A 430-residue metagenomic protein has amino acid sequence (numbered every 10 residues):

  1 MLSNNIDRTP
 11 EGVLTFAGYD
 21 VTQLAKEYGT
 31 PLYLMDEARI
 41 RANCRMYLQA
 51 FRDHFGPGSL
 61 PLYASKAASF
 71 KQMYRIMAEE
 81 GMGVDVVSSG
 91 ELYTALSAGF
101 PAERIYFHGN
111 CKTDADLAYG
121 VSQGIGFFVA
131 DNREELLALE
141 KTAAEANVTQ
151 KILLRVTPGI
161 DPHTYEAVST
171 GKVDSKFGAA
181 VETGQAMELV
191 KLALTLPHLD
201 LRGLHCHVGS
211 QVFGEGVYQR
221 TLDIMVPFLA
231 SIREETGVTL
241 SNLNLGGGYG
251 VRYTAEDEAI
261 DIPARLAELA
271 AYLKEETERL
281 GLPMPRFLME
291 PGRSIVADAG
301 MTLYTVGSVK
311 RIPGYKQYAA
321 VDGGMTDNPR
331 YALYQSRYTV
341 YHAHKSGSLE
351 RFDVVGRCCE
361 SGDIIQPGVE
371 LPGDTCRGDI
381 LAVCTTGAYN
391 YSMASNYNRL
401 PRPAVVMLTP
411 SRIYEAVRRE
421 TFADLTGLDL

Functional and structural regions predicted by a protein language model:
M1-K151, M187, K191, T195-D200 (+2 more regions): A charged N-terminal "starter" segment
L2-S3, G159-S308, L371, L400 (+1 more regions): Active-site loop/helix belt of alpha/beta enzymes
R41-C44, L222, L266, A382: Hydrophobic face of alpha-helices
L60-L62, G81-G83, A102-Y106, F127 (+7 more regions): Structural preference for beta-strand elements that scaffold enzyme active sites
A64-F70, S89-G90, N110-K112, D131-R133 (+7 more regions): Active-site beta-loop-alpha junctions enriched in small/polar residues
S69-Q72, Y93-T94, T113, I160-P162 (+8 more regions): Flexible loop/turn segments at secondary-structure boundaries
M73-Y74, S97, L117-S122, L139-T142 (+6 more regions): Short acidic, glycine/serine/threonine-rich loops at helix termini
E268, T277, L282-L430: Charged (often Lys/Glu-rich) extended helix/loop segments that serve as interaction or gating elements
